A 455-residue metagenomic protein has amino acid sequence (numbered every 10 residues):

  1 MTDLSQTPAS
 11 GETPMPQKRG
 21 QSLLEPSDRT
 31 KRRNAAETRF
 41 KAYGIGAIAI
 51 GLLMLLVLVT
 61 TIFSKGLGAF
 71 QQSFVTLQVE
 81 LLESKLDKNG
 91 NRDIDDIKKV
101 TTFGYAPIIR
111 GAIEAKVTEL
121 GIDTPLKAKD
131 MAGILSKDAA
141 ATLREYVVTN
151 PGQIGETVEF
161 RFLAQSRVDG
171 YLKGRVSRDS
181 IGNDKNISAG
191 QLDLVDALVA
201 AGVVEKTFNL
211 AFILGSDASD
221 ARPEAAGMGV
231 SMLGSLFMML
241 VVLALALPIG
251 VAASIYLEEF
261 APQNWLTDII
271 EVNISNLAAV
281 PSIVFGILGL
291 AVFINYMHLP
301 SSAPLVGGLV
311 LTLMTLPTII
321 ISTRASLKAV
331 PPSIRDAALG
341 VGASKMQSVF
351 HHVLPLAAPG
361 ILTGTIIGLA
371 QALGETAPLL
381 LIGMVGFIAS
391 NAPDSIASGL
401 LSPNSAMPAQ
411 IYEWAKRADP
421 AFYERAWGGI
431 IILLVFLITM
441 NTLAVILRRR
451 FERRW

Functional and structural regions predicted by a protein language model:
M1-Y43, A49, F63-A225: Membrane-topology segments of multi-pass transport proteins
D217, A221-R222, S275-L311: Generic hydrophobic transmembrane alpha-helix motif, especially the helices
D220, L380-I432: Interhelical loop and adjacent transmembrane-helix boundary motif in polytopic membrane transport permeases
A225-V241, I294-T318: Loop-to-helix entry region at the N-terminal start of transmembrane alpha-helices in multi-pass membrane transporters
V242-I274, I287, V445-R450: Transmembrane-helix boundary motif in ABC transporter permease subunits
L243, P331, K345-G383: Transmembrane alpha-helices
Y256-L257, A261-N264, P304-H352, G364-G368: Membrane-cytosol interface at the C-terminal ends of specific transmembrane alpha-helices in multi-pass membrane
